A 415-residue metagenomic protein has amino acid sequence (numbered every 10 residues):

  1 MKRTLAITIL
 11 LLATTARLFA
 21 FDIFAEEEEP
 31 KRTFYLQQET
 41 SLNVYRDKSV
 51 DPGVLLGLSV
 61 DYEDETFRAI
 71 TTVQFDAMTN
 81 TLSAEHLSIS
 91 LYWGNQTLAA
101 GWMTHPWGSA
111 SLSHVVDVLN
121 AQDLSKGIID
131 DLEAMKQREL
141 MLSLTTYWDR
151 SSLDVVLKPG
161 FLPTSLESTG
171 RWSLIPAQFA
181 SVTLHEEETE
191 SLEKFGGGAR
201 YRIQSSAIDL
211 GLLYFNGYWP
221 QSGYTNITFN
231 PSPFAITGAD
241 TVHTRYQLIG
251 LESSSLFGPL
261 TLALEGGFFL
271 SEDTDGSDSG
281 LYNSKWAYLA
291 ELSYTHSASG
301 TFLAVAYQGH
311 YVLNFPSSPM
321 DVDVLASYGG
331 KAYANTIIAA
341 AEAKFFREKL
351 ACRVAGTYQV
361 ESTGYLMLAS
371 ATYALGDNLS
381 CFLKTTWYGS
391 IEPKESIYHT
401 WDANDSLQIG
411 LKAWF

Functional and structural regions predicted by a protein language model:
D22-R46, P52, F67-T71, C352: Transmembrane beta-strand segments of Gram-negative outer membrane beta-barrel proteins
L36-L42, T71-F75, A100-W102, V155-P159 (+7 more regions): Transmembrane beta-barrel strands of outer-membrane/channel proteins
R46-P52, A77-A84, L132-A134, E188-E193 (+5 more regions): Replace "Gram-negative outer membrane beta-barrel proteins" with "bacterial and organellar outer membrane beta-barrel
L56-Y62, H86-L91, L142-T146, A199-I203 (+8 more regions): Residues on the lipid-exposed face of transmembrane beta-strands in outer-membrane beta-barrel proteins
E63-S173, S206, S390-E392: Outer membrane beta-barrel
E65-T71, N95-L98, R150-L153, A207-L210 (+4 more regions): Repeated loop/turn-to-beta-strand initiation elements of outer-membrane beta-barrel proteins
L124, L144, W401-F415: Outer-membrane beta-barrel "beta-signal"
F257-D275, S279-T357: Detector for outer-membrane/organellar transmembrane beta-barrel domains, recognizing the amphipathic beta-strand
